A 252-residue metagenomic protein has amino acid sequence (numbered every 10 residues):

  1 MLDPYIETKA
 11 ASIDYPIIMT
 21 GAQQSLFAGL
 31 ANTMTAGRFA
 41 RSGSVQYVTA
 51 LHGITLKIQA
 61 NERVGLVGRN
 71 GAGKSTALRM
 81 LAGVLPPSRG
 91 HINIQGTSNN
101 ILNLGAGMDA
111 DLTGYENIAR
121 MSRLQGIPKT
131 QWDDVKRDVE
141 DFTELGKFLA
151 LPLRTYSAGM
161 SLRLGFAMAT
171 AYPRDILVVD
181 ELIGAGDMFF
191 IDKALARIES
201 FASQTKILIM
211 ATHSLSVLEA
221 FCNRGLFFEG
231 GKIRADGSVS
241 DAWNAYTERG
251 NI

Functional and structural regions predicted by a protein language model:
L2-T49, E248-R249: Pre-NBD coupling/linker segments of ABC/ABC-like ATPases
Y5-I17, A60-G65, R69-L124: ABC ATPase nucleotide-binding domain signature region
F27, A31-G37, A119, Q131-F148 (+1 more regions): Conserved ABC ATPase "signature" region
T170-V179, A185: A short, proline-enriched helix->beta-strand linker immediately N-terminal to the Walker B motif in ABC-type P-loop
I191-S203: Helical segment within the ABC ATPase nucleotide-binding domain
T212-H213: H-loop/switch region of ABC-family ATPase nucleotide-binding domains
A220-F227: Conserved catalytic segment of ABC-fold P-loop ATPases
K232-I252: Conserved beta-strand-loop-alpha-helix hinge in the C-terminal portion of ABC ATPase nucleotide-binding domains
